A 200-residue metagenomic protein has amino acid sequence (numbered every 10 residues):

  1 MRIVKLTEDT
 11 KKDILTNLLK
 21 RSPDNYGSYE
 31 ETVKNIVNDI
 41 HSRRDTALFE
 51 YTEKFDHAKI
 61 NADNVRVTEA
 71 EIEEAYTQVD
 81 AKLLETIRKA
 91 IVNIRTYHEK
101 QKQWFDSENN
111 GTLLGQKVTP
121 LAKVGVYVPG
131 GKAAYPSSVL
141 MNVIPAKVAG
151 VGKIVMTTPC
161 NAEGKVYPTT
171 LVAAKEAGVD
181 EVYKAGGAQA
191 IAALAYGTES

Functional and structural regions predicted by a protein language model:
M1-A122: N-terminal Rossmann-like NAD(P)+-binding subdomain of aldehyde/semialdehyde dehydrogenases
H41, T157, K184: Active-site-adjacent beta-strand anchor residues
F55, N161-A162, Q189: Positions that flank functional sites
D106-V172: Conserved small-residue-rich beta-alpha loop and adjacent elements that most often cradle the phosphate/pyrophosphate
G150, A177-G178: Short, structured coil segments at secondary-structure junctions
G178-S200: Conserved NAD(P)+-binding/catalytic subdomain of aldehyde/semialdehyde dehydrogenases
